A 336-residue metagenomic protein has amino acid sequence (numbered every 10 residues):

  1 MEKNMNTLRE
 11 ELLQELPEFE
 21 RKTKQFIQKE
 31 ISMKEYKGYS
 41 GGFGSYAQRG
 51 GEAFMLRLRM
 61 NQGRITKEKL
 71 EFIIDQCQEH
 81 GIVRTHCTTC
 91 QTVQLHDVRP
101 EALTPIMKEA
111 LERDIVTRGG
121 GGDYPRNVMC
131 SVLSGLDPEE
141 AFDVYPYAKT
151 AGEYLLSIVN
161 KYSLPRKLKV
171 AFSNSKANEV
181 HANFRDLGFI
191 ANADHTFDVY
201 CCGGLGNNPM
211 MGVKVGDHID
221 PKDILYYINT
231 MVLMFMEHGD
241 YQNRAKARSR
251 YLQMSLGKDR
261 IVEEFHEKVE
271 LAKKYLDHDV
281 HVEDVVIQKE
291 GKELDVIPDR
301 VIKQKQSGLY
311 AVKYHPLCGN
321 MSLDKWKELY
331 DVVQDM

Functional and structural regions predicted by a protein language model:
M1-K67, N178, F189, E293-L309 (+1 more regions): N-terminal basic/disordered segments at the start of proteins
E2-N6, L164-E263: Mobile "lid/hinge" segments at catalytic clefts and subdomain interfaces of large enzymes
E18, K22, F72, T150 (+2 more regions): Exposed alpha-helical structural elements
I27-I31, A53-H195, Y226, P316-M336: Small-residue-enriched alpha-helical segments and adjacent helix-cap loops that form tight helix-helix packing
Y39-S45, E71-I82, D198-C201, L233-M236 (+2 more regions): Short amphipathic beta-strand starts and helix->beta connectors
C87-T88, Q242-K246, A311-K313: Short beta-strands and strand-loop turn motifs
D97, E101-A102, E109-D114, M236-V301: Terminal amphipathic helices with adjacent charged low-complexity linkers/tails
V180, A191, V262, D277 (+1 more regions): Redox cofactor-anchoring modules in respiratory/redox and cofactor-processing assemblies
